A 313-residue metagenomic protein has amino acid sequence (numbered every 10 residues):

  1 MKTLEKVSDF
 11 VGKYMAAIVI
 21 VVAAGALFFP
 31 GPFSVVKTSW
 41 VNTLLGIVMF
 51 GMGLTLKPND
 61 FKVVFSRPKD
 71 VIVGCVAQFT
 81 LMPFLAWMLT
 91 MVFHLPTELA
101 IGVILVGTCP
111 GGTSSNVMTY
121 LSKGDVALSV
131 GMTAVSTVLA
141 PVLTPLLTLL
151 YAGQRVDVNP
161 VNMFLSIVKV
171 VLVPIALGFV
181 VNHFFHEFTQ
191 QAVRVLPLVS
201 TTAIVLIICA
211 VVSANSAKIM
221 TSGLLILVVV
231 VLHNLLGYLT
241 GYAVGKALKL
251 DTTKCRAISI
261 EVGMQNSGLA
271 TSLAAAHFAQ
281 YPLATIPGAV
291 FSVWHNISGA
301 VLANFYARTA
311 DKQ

Functional and structural regions predicted by a protein language model:
M1-Q313: Alpha-helical transmembrane segments of multi-pass small-molecule/ion transporters
